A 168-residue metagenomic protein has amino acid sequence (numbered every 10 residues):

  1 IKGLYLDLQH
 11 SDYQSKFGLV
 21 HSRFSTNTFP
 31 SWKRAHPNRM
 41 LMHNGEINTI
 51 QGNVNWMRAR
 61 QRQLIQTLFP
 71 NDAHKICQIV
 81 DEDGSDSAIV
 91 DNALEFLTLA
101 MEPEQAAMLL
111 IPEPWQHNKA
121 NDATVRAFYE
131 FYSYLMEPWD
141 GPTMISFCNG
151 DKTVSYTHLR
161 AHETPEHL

Functional and structural regions predicted by a protein language model:
I1-T28, H36, A127: Active-site pocket-lining segments that scaffold enzyme catalytic pockets across diverse folds
S15, V20-F24, H43-N44, I50-N53 (+2 more regions): Fold-independent oxyanion-binding glycine-rich loops and adjacent beta-strand/coil segments at enzyme active sites
T26-F29, N48-T49, N55-A59, Q116-H117 (+1 more regions): Flexible loop/turn segments at secondary-structure boundaries
R34-V80, L159-R160: Extended active-site and interfacial segments that coordinate phosphate-rich ligands in large catalytic machineries
N48, L64-V125: Conserved catalytic alpha/beta cores of large enzymes that bind or transform nucleotide phosphates and polynucleotides
V125-D140: Phosphate-interacting basic helix/loop segments used at nucleotide- and nucleic-acid interfaces
S133-Y134, M144-I145, D151-T153: Phosphate/diphosphate-binding loops
T157-H158, H162-H167: Conserved small/polar residues in nucleotide/adenosyl-binding loops
